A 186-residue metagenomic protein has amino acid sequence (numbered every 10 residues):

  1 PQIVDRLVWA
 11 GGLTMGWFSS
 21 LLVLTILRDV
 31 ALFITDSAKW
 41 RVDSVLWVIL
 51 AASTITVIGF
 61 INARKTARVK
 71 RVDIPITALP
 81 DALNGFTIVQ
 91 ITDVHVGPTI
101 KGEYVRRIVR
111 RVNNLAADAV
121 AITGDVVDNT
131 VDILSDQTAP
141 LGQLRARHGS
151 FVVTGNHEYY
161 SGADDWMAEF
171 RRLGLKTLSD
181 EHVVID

Functional and structural regions predicted by a protein language model:
P1-K65: Non-catalytic terminal accessory segments
Q2, G59-I61, T66, P75 (+3 more regions): Short, functionally important structural connectors and interaction interfaces within domains
D5-G12, D36, I74, V89 (+2 more regions): Short amphipathic alpha-helical coupling elements at transmembrane boundaries
R6, W17, R28, W40-R41 (+5 more regions): Arginine residue identity/basic-tract feature
A10-T25, A67-V69, V94, A121 (+2 more regions): Long, contiguous hydrophobic alpha-helical segments, chiefly transmembrane helices and signal peptides
V42, L46, A52-G59, D73 (+4 more regions): Sparse, context-dependent recognition of short Cys/His-centered cofactor- or disulfide-binding micro-motifs
V45-L46, T54-L79, P98-E103: Hydrophobic alpha-helical transmembrane segments in integral membrane proteins
A78-D186: Soluble catalytic domains of enzymes that build or remodel membrane lipids, polysaccharides, and related
